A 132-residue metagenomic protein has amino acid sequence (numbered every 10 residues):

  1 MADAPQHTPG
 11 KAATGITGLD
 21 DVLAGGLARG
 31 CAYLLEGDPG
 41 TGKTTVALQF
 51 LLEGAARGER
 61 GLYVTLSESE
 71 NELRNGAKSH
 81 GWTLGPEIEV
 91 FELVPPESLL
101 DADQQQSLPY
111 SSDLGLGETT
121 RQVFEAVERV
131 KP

Functional and structural regions predicted by a protein language model:
A2-G18: N-terminal pre-Walker A segment at the start of P-loop NTPase domains
A12-I16, T44, D113-G117: A conditional alpha-helix N-cap/helix-loop micro-motif detector
I16-G26: Pre-Walker A adenine-sensing motif
A24-L27, L52-A56, E128: Residue-level signal for alpha-helix termini/capping positions
L34, D38-A102: Conserved P-loop
L99-P132: Phosphate-binding/switch loop-helix module in NTP-utilizing enzymes
